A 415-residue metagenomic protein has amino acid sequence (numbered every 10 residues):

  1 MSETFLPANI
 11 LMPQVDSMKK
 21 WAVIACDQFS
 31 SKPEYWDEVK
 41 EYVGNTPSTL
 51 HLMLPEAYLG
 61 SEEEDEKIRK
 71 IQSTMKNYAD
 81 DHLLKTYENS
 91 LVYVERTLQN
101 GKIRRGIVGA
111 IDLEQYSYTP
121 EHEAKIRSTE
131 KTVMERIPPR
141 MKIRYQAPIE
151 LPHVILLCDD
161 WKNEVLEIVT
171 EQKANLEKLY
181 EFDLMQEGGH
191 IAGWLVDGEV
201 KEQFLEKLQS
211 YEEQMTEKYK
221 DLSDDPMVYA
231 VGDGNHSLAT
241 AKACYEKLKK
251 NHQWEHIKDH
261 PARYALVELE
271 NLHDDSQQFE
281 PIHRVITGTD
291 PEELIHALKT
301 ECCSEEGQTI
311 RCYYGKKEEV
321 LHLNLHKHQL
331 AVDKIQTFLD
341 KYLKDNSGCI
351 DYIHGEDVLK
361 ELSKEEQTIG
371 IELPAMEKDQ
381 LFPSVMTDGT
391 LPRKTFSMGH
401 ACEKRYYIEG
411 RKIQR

Functional and structural regions predicted by a protein language model:
M1-G188, D197, Q214-K218, M376-L391 (+1 more regions): N-terminal extension/subdomain marker
L157, G232, E268, E372-P374: Short beta-strand segments
T170-V196, D274-E301: Compact, glycine/acidic-enriched structural inserts
L184-E206, L323-H326: Glycine-rich phosphate-binding "P-loop"
E206-H252: Active-site beta-strand/loop microenvironment that shapes enzyme catalytic pockets
A230, I369-P374, I408-G410: Conserved active-site loop/cleft motifs that coordinate metal ions or position small ligands
N235-A297: Catalytic or ion-translocation cores adjacent to nucleophile or general acid/base/metal-coordination motifs in diverse
H283-T395: C-terminal catalytic or substrate-handling cores of phosphate/nucleotide- and metal-cofactor-dependent proteins acting
